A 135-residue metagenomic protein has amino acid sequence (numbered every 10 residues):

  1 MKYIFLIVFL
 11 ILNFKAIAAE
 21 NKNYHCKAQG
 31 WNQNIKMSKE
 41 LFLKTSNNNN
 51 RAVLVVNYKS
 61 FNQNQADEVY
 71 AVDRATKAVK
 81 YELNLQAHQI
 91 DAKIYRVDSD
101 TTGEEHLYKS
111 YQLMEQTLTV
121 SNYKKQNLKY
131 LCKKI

Functional and structural regions predicted by a protein language model:
I4-N13: Sec-dependent N-terminal signal peptides
F14-A18: Sec/Tat signal peptide C-region and signal peptidase I cleavage site
A19-N21, N127: Disulfide-bonded cysteine motifs in exported proteins
N21-V55, A92-E105, Y111: Short, solvent-exposed loop/hinge segments that bridge or flank secondary-structure elements
Q29-Q33, V55-Q65, K124-Q126: Short, solvent-exposed aromatic-acidic interface loops
Y58-H106: Contiguous, well-ordered beta-strand patches that form the walls/edges of small beta-barrel/beta-sandwich domains
V72-R74, E115-I135: Edge beta-strand at a domain terminus
